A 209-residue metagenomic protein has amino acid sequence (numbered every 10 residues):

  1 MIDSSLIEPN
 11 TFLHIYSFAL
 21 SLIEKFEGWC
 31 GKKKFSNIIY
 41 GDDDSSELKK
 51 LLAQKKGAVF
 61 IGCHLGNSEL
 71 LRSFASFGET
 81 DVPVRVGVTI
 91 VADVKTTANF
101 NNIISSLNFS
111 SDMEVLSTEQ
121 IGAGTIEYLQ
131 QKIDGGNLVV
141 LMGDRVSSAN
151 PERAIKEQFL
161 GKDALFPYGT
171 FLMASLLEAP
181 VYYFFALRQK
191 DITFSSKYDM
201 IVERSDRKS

Functional and structural regions predicted by a protein language model:
M1-N67, I103-S106: Membrane-anchoring hydrophobic helices of lipid-metabolizing enzymes
L13, K56-Q120, P151-R153: Catalytic core of membrane glycerolipid acyltransferases/transacylases, capturing the structured, soluble-facing
I38-D44, E114-I121: Short acidic-hydrophobic, aromatic-tinged amphipathic segments that line or gate anion-handling sites
E47, G124-L129: Short acidic active-site motifs
Q54, Q131-G135: Charged, alpha-helical scaffolding/interaction elements associated with membrane systems
K56-G62, N137-G143, A179: Generic beta-sheet signal
F74, L107, Q131, L172-A174: Hydrophobic/aromatic ligand-binding patch that stacks against planar heteroaromatic rings of cofactors or nucleotides
T96, N102-S105, L138, N150-K208: A cross-family acyltransferase "interaction/gating" segment
